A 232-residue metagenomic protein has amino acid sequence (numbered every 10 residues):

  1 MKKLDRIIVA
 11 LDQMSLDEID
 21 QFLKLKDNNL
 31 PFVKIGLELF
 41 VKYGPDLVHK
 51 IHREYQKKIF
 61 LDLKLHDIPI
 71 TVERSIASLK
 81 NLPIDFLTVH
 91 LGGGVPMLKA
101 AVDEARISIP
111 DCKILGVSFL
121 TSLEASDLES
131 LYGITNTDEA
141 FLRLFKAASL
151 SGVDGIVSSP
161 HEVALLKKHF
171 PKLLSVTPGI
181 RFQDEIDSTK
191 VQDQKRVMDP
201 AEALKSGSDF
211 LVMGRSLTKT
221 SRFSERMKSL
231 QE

Functional and structural regions predicted by a protein language model:
K3-I7, D67, T71-S75, K80-G155 (+4 more regions): Conserved anion-binding
V9, V33, K64, L87 (+4 more regions): Conserved, mostly hydrophobic/aromatic
L11-D12, G36-F40, I68, V89-H90 (+3 more regions): Glycine- and other small-residue-rich loops at beta-strand/loop junctions that grip anionic moieties
L11-Y55, P69-V72, L165-K167: Conserved alpha/beta-domain cores
Q13-L25, I70-S78, T137-A147, Q194-E202: Short, acidic/polar
I19-L23, V48-H49, I76, V95-V102 (+4 more regions): Generic structural signal for well-ordered alpha-helices, preferentially at hydrophobic/aromatic core positions
N28, E54, L82, S151 (+1 more regions): Structural motif
L82-G94, D193-R226: Glycine-rich phosphate-binding active-site loops on the catalytic face of alpha/beta enzymes
